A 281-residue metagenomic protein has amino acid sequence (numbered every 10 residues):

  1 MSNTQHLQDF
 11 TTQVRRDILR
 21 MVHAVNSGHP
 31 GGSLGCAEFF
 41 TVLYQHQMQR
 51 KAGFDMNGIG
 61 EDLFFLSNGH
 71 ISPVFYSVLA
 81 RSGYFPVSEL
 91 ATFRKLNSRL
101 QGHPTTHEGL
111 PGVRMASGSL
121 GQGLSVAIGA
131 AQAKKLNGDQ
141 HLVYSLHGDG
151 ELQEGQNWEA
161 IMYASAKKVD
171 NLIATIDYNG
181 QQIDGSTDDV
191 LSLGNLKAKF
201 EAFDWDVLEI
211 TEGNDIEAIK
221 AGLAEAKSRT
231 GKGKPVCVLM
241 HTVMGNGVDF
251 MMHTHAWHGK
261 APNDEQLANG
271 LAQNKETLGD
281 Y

Functional and structural regions predicted by a protein language model:
M1-H6: Non-catalytic, mobile gating and regulatory segments of ester bond hydrolases
F10-S27, D177-N179: N-terminal capping segment at the start of a domain
I18-M21, S33-A166: Cofactor-binding active-site loop characterized by glycine-rich and histidine/acidic residues
D62-F64, H141-S145, L172, G233-M240: Generic beta-sheet signal
H70-I71, N179-G180, H241-G245: Glycine-rich beta-alpha junction loops
S82, V190, M252-A256: Short secondary-structure boundary/capping segments
L110-G112, A116-S119, L124-T230: Thiamine diphosphate
I216, K220-Y281: Glycine/aspartate-rich loop-and-adjacent alpha/beta segment that forms the canonical ThDP
